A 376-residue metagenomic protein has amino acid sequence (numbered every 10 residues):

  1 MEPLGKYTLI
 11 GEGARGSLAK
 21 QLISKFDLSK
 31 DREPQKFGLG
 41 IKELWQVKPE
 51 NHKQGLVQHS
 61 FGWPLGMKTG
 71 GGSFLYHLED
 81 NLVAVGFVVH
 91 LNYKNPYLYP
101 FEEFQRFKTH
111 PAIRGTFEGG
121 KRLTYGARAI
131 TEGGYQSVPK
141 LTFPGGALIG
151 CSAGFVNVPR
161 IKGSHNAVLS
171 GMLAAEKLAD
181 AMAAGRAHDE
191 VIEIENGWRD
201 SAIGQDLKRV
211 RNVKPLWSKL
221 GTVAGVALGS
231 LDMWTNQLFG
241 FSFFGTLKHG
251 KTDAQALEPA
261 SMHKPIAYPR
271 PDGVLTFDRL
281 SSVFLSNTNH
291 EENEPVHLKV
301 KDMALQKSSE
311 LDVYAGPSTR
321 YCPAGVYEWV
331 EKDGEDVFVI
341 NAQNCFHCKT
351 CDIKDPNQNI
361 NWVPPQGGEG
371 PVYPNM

Functional and structural regions predicted by a protein language model:
M1-E118, G154-F155, L173, K177: Predominantly flavin-linked oxidoreductase catalytic cores and closely associated redox partners
R32, N95, S137-K140, V158-N166 (+2 more regions): Alpha-helix capping and helix-loop boundary segments enriched in small/acidic/polar residues
G115-G126, R186-E193: Flexible, glycine/charged-enriched surface loops at secondary-structure junctions
A127-V158, S281-H297, L305-Y321, E328: FAD-binding beta-loop-beta segment adjacent to the flavin cofactor pocket
T142, G146-F155, S164-L178, E190 (+2 more regions): Extended, hydrophobic alpha-helical segments in both membrane/secreted and soluble proteins
G154-R160, M172, E176-T222, G334 (+3 more regions): Active-site-proximal substrate-binding core of FAD-dependent oxidoreductases
W217-P271: C-terminal auxiliary extensions adjacent to catalytic cores
D312-Q343, K349-V372: Iron-sulfur cluster-binding cysteine motifs and their immediate structural context in ferredoxin-like electron-transfer
